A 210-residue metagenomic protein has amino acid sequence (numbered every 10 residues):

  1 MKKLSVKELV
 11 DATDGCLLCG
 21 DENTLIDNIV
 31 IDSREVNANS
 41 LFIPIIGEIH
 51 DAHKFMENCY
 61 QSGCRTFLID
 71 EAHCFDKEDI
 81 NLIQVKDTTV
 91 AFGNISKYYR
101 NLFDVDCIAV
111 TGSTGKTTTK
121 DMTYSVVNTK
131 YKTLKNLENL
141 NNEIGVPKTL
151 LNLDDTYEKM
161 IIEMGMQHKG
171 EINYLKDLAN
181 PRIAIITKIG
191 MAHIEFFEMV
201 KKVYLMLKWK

Functional and structural regions predicted by a protein language model:
M1-F92: N-terminal leader/targeting and accessory segments in enzymes
V10, A91-K210: Phosphate-binding loop of NTP-binding sites
